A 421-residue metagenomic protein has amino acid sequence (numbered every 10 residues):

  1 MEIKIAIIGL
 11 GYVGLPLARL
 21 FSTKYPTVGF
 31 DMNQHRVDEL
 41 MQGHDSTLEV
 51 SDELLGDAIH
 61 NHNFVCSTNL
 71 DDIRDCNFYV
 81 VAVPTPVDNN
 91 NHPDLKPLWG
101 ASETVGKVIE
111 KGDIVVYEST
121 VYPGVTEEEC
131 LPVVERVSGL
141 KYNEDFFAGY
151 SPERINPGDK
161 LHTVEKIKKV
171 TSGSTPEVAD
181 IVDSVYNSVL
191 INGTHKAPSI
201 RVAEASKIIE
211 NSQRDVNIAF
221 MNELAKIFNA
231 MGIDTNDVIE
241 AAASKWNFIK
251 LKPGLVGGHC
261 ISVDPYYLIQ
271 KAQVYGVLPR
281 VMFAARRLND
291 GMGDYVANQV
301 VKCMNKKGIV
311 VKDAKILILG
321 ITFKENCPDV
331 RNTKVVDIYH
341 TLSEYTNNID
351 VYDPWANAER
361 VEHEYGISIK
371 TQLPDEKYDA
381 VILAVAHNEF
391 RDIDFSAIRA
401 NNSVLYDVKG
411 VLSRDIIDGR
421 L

Functional and structural regions predicted by a protein language model:
M1-L421: Structural/interface elements that position substrates and couple domains in central-metabolism enzymes
